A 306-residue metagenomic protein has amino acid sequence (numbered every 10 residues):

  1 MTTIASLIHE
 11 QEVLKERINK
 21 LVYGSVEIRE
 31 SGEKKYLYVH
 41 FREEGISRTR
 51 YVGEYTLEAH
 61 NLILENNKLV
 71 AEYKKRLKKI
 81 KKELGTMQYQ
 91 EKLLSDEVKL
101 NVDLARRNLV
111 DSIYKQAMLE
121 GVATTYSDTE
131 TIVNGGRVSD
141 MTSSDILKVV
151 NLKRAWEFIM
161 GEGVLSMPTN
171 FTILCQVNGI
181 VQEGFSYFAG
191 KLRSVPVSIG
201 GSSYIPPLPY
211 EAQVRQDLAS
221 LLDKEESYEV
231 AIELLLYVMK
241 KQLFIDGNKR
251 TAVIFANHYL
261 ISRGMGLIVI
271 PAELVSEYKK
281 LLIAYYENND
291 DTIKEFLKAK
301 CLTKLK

Functional and structural regions predicted by a protein language model:
M1-Y36, R42-K306: FIC/Doc superfamily catalytic core
